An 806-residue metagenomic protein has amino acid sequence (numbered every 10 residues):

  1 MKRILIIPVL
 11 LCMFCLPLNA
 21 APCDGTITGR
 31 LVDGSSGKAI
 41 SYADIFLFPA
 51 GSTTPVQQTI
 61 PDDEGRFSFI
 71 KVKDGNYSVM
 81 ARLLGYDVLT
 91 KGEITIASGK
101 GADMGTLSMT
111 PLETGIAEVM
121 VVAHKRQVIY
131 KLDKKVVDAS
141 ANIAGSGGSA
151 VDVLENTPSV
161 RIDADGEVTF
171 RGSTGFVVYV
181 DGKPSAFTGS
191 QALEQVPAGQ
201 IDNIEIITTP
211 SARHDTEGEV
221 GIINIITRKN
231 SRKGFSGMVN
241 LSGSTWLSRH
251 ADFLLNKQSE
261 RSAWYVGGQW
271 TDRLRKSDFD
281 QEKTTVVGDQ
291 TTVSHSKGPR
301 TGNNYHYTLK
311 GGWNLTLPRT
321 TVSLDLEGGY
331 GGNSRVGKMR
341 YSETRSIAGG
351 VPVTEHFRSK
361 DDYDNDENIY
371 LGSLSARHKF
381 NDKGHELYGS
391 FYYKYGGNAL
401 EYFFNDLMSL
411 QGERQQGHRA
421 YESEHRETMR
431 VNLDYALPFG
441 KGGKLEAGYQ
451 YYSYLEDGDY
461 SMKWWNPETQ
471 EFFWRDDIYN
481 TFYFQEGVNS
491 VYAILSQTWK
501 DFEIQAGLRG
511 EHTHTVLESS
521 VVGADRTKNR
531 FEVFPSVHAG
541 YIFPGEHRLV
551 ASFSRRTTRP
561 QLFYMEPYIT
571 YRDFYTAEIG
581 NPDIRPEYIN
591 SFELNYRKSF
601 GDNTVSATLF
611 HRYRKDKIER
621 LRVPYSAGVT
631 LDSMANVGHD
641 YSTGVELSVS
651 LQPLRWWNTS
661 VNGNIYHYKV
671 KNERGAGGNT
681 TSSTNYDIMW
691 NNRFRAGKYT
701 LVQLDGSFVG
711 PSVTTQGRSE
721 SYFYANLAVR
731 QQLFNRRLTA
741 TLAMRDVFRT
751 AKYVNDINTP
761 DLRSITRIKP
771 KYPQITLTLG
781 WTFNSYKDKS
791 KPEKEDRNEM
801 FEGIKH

Functional and structural regions predicted by a protein language model:
V32, D44-F48, R82-L84, A97 (+4 more regions): Short, acidic, small-residue-rich periplasmic hinge/interaction motif at the N-terminus of Gram-negative outer-membrane
A50-R66: Short, acidic Ser/Thr/Gly-rich low-complexity loop/linker segments typical of extracellular and cell-surface proteins
I70, A150, N156, K183-T209: Short acidic/polar hinge/loop motifs at secondary-structure boundaries that mediate gating or recognition
T106-S108, A150-V153, V168, Q191-A192 (+3 more regions): N-terminal periplasmic accessory domains that precede and gate Gram-negative outer-membrane beta-barrel machines
T216-N224, S231-D280, N303-Y307: Outer-membrane beta-barrel translocator/receptor signature
G221, I225-M238, E282, H306-G311 (+8 more regions): Surface-exposed extracellular loop regions of Gram-negative outer-membrane beta-barrel proteins
K297, R419, T428-N432, F473-N480 (+7 more regions): Outer membrane beta-barrel strand-and-loop segments of large Gram-negative receptors, especially TonB-dependent
H514-V516, Y541, G545-S591, H611-D632 (+1 more regions): Surface-exposed extracellular loop regions of Gram-negative outer-membrane beta-barrel proteins, predominantly
